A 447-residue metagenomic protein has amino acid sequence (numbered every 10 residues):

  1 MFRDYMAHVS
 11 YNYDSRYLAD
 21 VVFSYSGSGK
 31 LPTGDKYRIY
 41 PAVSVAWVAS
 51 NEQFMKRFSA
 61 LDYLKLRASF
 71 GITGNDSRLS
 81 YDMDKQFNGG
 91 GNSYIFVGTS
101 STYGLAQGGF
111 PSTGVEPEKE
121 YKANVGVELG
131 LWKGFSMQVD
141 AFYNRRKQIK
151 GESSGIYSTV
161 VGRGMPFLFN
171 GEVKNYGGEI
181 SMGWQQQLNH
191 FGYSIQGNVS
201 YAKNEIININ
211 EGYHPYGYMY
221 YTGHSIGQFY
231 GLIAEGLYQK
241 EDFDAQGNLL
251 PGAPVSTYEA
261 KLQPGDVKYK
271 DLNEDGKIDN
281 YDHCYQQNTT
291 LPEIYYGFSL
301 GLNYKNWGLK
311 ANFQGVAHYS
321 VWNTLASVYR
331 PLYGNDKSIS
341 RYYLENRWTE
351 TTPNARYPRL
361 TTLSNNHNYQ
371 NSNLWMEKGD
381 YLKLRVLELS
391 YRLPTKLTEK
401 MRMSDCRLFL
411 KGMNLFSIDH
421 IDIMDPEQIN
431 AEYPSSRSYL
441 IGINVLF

Functional and structural regions predicted by a protein language model:
M1-F229, H367, N371-F447: Extracellular/periplasmic, surface-exposed regions of secreted and cell-surface proteins
S28, P264, V316-L408, G412: Extracytoplasmic gating/loop element in the C-terminal half of outer-membrane beta-barrel translocons and assembly
F167-K174, Y213-F229, Y285-G301, Y329-E345 (+2 more regions): C-terminal extracellular loops and terminal segments of Gram-negative outer membrane beta-barrel proteins
G171, Q187-T290: Conserved small-residue
I206, Y281-D282, P292-S299, N303-N306 (+1 more regions): Conserved SET/PR-domain catalytic core that frames the SAM/AdoMet-binding pocket
T289-N323: Glycine-rich, aromatic-lined ligand/substrate-binding cores of catalytic and carbohydrate-binding domains
